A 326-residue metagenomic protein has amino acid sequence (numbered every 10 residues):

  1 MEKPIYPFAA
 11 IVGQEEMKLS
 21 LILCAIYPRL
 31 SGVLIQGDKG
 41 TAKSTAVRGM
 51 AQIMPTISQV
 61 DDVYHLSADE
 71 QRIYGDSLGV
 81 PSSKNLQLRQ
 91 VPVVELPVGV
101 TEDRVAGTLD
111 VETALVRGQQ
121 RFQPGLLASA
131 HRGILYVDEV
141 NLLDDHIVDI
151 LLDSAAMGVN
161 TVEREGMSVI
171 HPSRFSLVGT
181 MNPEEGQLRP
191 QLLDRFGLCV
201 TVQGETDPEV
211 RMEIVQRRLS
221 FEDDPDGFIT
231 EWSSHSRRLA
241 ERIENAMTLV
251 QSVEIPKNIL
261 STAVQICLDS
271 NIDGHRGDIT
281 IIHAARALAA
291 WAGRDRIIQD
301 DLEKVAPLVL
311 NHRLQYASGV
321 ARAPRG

Functional and structural regions predicted by a protein language model:
M1-E209: Conserved ASCE/P-loop NTPase catalytic core
P7, R195, R242-A246, T262-I266 (+2 more regions): A general alpha-helix detector
L19, D149, P190, D194 (+4 more regions): Non-catalytic, well-ordered alpha-helical scaffold segments
L30, N160, S220, W291 (+1 more regions): Conserved hydrophobic residue
A42-T45, V264-G277, I282-H283, A287-G326: C-terminal engagement/docking regions of AAA+ P-loop ATPases
I53, I57, R218-E222, L308-H312: Phosphate/oxyanion-binding loops and surfaces in catalytic or ligand/nucleic-acid-binding neighborhoods
E102-G107, L188-M247: Conserved AAA+ ATPase core "coupling" helix
D226-I281: Conserved AAA+ ATPase small/helical "lid" subdomain
